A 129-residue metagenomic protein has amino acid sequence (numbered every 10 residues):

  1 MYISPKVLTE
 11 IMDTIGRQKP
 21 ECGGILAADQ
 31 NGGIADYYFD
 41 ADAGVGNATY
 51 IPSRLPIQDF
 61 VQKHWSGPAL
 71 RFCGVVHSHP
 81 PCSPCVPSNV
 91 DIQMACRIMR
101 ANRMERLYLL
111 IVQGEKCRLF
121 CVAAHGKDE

Functional and structural regions predicted by a protein language model:
M1-F72, P81-E129: Conserved beta-strand-loop surface patch within small alpha/beta domains used for substrate/adaptor or ligand engagement
S78: Conserved residues at the C-terminal ends of beta-strands
